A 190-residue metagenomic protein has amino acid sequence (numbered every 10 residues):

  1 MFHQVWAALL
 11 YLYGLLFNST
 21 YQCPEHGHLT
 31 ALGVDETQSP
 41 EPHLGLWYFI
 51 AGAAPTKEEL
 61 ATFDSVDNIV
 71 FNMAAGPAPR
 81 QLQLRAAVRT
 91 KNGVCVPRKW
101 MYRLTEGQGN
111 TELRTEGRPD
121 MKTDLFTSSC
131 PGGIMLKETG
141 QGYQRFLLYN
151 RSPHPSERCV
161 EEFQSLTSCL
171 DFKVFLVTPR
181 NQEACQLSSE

Functional and structural regions predicted by a protein language model:
M1-E190: Calycin-type beta-barrel ligand-binding domains and close structural analogs
